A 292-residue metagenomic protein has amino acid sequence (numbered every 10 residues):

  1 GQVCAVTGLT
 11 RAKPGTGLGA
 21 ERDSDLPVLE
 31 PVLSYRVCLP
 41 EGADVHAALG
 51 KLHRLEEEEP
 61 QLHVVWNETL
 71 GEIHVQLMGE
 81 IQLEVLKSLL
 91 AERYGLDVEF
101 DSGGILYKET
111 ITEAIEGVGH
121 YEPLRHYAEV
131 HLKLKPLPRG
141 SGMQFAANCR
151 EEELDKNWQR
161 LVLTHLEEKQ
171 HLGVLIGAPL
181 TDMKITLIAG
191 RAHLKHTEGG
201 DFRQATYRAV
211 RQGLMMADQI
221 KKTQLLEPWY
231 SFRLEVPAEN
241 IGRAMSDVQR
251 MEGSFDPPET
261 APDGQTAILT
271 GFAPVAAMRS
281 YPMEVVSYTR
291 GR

Functional and structural regions predicted by a protein language model:
Q2-R292: Accessory interaction regions appended to the cores of large information-processing enzymes
